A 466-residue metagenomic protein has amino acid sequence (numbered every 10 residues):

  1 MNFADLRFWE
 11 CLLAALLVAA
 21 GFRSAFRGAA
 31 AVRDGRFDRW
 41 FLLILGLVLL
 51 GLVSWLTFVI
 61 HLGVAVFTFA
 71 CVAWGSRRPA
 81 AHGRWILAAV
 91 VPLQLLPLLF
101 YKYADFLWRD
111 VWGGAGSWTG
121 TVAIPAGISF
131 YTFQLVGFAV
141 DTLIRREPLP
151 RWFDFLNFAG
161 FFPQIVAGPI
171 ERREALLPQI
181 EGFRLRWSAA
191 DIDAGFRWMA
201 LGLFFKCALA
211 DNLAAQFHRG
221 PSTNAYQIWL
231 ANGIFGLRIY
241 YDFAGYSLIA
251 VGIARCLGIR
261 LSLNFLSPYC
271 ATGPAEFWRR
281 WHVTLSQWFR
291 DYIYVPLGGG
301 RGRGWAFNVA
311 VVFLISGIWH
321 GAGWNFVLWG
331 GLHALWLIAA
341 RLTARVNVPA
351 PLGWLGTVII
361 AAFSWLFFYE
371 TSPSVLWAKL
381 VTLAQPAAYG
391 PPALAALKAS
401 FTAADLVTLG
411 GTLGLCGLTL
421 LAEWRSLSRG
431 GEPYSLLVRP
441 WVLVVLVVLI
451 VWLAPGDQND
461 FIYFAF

Functional and structural regions predicted by a protein language model:
M1-A465: Membrane-embedded transmembrane alpha-helical bundles that form the catalytic cores of multi-pass lipid-modifying
